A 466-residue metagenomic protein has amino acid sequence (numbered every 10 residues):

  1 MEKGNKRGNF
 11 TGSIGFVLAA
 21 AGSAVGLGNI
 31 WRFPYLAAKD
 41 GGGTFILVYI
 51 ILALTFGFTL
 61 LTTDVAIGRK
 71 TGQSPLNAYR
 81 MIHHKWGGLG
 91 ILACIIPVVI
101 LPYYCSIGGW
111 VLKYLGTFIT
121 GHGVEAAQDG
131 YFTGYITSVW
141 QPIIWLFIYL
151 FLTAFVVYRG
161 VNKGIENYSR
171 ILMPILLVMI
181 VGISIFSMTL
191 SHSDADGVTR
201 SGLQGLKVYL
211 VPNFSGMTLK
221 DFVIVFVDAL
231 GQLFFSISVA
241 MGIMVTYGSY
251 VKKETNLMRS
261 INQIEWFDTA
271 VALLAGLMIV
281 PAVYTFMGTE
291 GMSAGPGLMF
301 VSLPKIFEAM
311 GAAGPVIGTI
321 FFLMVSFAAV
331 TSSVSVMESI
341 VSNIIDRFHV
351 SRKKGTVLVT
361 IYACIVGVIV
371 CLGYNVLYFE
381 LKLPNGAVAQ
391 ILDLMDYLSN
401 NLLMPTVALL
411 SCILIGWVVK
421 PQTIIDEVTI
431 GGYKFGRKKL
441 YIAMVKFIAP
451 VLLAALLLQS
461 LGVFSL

Functional and structural regions predicted by a protein language model:
M1-W31, L60-V65, R69-M81, G87-G88 (+2 more regions): Membrane-interface "cap" regions at the ends of multi-pass membrane proteins
E2-F10, R170-V330, V334, K354-L358: Membrane-embedded translocation segments of transport machinery
G4-R7, L36-D40, Q73-L92, C105-G164 (+5 more regions): Inter-helical loop and helix-membrane interface segments of multi-pass membrane transporters/permeases
N9, G15-F16, S23, V139-I144 (+5 more regions): Loop-to-transmembrane helix boundary motifs in multi-pass membrane proteins
N9-A20, I46-V48, K85-V98, I144-Y149 (+7 more regions): Select transmembrane alpha-helical segments in multipass membrane proteins
G12-I50, G242-I243, R259-N262, W266-T269: Transmembrane helix-boundary motif of multi-pass solute transporters/channels
L36, D40, A66, M81-I82 (+6 more regions): Membrane-water interface regions at transmembrane-helix termini and the short interhelical loops of multi-pass membrane
L89-L92, S138, F348-T360, D396-L453: C-terminal membrane-solvent junction of multi-pass transporters and transport-like membrane proteins
